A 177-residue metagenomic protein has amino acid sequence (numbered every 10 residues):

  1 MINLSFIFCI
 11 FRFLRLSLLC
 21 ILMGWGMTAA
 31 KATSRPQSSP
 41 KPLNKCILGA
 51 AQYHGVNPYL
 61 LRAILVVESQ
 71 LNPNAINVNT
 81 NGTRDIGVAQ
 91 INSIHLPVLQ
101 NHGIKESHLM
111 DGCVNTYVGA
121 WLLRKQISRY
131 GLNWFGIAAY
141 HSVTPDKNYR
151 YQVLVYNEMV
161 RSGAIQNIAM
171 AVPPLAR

Functional and structural regions predicted by a protein language model:
L4-S17: Bacterial N-terminal signal peptides that target proteins for export
R15-W25: Bacterial N-terminal signal peptides
G26-K31: Membrane-interface motif at the C-terminal end of an N-terminal transmembrane signal
A32-R177: Catalytic glycan-binding domains that act on GlcNAc-containing polysaccharides
